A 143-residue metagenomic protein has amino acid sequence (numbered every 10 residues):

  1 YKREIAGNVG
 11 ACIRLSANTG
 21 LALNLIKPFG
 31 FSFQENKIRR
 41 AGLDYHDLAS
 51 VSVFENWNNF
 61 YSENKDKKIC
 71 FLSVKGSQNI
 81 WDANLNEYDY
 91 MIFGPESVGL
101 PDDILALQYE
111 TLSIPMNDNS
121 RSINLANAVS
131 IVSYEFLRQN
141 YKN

Functional and structural regions predicted by a protein language model:
Y1-N143: Post-transcriptional modification and biogenesis factors for structured RNAs of the translation apparatus
